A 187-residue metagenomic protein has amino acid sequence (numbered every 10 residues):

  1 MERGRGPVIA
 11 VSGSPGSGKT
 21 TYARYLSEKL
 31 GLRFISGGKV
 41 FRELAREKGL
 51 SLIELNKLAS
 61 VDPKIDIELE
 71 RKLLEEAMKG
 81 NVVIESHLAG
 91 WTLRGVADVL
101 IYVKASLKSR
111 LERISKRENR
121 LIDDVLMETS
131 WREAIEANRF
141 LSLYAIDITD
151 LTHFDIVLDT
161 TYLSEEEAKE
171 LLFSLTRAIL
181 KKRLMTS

Functional and structural regions predicted by a protein language model:
V11: Hydrophobic anchor at the beta1->P-loop junction of P-loop NTPases
S14: P-loop (Walker A) phosphate-binding loop of NTP-binding proteins
K19: Conserved lysine of the Walker
Y22: Hydrophobic positions on the alpha1 helix immediately C-terminal to the Walker A/P-loop
E28-I35: Post-Walker A helix-loop "phosphate-sensing" segment adjacent to the P-loop in P-loop NTPases
G37-L93, L107-K108, N119-D124, A134: ATP-dependent small-molecule kinase phosphotransfer cores that center on conserved nucleotide phosphate-binding segments
V96-E118, D124-E128: Conserved phosphate-donor/acceptor-positioning beta-strand/loop module used by diverse small-molecule
I122-L171: Small-molecule kinase domains that catalyze NTP-dependent phosphoryl transfer to phosphate-bearing small molecules
